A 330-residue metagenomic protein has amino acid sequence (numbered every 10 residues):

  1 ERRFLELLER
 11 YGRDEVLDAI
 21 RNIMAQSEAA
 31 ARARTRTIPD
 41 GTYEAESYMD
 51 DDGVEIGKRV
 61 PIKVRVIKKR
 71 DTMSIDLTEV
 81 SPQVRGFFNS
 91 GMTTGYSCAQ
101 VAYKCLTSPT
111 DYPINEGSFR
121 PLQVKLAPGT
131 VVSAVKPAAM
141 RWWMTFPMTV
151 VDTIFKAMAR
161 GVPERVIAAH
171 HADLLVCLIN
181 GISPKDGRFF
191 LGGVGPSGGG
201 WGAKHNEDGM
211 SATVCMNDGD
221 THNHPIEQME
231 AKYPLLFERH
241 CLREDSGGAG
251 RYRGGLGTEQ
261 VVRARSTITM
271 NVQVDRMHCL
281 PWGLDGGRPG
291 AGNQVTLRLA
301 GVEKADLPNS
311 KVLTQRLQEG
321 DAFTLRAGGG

Functional and structural regions predicted by a protein language model:
E1-G330: Glycine/proline-enriched, intrinsically flexible loops and inter-domain linkers
